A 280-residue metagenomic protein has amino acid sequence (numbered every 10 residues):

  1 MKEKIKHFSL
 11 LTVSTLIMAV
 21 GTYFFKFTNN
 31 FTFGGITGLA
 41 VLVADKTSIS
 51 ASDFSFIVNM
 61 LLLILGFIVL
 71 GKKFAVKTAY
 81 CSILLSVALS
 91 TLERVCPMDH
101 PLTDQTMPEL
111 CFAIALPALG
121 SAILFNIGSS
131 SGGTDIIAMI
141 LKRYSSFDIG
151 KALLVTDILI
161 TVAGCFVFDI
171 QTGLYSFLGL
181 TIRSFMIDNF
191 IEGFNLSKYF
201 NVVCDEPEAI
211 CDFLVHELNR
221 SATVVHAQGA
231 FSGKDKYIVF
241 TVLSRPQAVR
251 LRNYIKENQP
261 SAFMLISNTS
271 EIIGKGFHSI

Functional and structural regions predicted by a protein language model:
M1-E206, E217: Core subunits and conserved enzymes of cellular information-processing and envelope-translocation systems across
K46, L153-I158, V162, T172 (+1 more regions): Positively charged, small/polar-rich N-terminal and surface patches that mediate targeting and assembly and bind
